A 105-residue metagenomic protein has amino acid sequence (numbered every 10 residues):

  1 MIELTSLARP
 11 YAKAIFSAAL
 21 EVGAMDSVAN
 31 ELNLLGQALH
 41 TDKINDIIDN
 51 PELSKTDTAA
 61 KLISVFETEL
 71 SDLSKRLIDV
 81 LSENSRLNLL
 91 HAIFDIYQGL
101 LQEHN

Functional and structural regions predicted by a protein language model:
M1-N105: Elongated, mostly alpha-helical coiled-coil "stalk/stator" tethers of large membrane protein machines
